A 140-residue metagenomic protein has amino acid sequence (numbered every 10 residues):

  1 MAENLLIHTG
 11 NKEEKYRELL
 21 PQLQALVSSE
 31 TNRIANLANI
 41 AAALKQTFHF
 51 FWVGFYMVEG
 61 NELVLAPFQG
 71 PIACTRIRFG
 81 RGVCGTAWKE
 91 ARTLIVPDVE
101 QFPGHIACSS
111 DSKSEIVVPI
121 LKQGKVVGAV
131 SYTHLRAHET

Functional and structural regions predicted by a protein language model:
M1-A66: Intrinsically disordered, low-complexity terminal regulatory regions
N32-A35, F79, S112: A generic structural signal for residues located within well-ordered alpha-helices of large catalytic or ligand-binding
T47, A107-S112: Short loop/turn motifs at secondary-structure junctions and domain boundaries
V58, E62-C108: Regulatory sensory and allosteric helical modules in signal-transduction proteins and certain transcription factors
V99, I120, A137: Hydrophobic pocket-lining residues within nucleotide cofactor-binding pockets
S114-L121: A short, aliphatic-rich beta-strand micro-motif
L121-Y132: Sensory-domain boundary capping and coupling elements
T133-T140: Conserved small/polar residues in nucleotide/adenosyl-binding loops
